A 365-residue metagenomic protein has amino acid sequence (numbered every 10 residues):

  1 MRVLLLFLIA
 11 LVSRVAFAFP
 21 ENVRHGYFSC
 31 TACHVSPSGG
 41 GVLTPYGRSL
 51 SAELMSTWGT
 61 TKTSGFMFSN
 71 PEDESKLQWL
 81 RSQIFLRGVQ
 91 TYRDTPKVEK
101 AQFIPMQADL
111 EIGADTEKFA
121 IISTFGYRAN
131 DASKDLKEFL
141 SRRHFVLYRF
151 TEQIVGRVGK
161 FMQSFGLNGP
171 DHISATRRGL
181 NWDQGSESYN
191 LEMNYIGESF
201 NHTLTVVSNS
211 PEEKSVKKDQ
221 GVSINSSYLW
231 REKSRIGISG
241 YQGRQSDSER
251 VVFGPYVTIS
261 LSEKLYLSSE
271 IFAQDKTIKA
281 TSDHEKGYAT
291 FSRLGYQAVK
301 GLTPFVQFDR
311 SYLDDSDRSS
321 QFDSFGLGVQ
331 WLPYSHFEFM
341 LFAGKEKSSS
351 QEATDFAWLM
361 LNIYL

Functional and structural regions predicted by a protein language model:
Y27-P37: The canonical Cys-X-X-Cys-His
S29, W331, E338, A353-L365: Outer-membrane beta-barrel "beta-signal"
Q78, E99-A108, K137-R142, G185-Y189 (+7 more regions): Residues that define the transmembrane beta-barrel architecture of outer-membrane proteins
L86-D94, T116-K118, F125-D131, K160-S164 (+7 more regions): Transmembrane beta-strands of outer-membrane beta-barrel pores
I112-T116, Y148-F150, M193-G197, Y228-W230 (+5 more regions): Residue-level signature of outer-membrane beta-barrel architecture
E117-S123, Q153-G156, S199-L204, E232-I238 (+4 more regions): Repeated loop/turn-to-beta-strand initiation elements of outer-membrane beta-barrel proteins
D131-K137, R143, T151-S227, R231 (+2 more regions): Surface-exposed coil loops of outer-membrane beta-barrel proteins
G197-S199, K217-D219, I224-D314: Detector for outer-membrane/organellar transmembrane beta-barrel domains, recognizing the amphipathic beta-strand
